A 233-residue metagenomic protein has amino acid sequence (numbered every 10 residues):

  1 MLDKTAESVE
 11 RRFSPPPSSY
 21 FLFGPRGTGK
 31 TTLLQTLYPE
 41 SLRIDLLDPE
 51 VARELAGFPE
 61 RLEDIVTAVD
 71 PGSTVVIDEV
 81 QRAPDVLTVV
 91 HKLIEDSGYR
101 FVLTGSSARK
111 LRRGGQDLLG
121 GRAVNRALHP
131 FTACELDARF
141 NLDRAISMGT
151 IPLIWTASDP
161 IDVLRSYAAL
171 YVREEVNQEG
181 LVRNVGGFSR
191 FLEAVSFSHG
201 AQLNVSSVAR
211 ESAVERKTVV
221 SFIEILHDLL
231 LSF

Functional and structural regions predicted by a protein language model:
M1-P16: N-terminal pre-Walker A segment at the start of P-loop NTPase domains
L22: Hydrophobic anchor at the beta1->P-loop junction of P-loop NTPases
K30: Conserved lysine of the Walker
L33, L37: Hydrophobic positions on the alpha1 helix immediately C-terminal to the Walker A/P-loop
I44-T74: Short glycine-rich substrate-engagement loop in P-loop NTPases that contacts/grips substrate
V76, R100-S106, A127: Structural recognition of the conserved hydrophobic beta-strand(s) that form the central parallel beta-sheet of P-loop
R109-V124, F140: Short regulatory helix/loop adjacent to the ATP-binding pocket of P-loop NTPases
H129-F233: Interdomain hinge/linker elements that couple catalytic modules in large macromolecular machines
